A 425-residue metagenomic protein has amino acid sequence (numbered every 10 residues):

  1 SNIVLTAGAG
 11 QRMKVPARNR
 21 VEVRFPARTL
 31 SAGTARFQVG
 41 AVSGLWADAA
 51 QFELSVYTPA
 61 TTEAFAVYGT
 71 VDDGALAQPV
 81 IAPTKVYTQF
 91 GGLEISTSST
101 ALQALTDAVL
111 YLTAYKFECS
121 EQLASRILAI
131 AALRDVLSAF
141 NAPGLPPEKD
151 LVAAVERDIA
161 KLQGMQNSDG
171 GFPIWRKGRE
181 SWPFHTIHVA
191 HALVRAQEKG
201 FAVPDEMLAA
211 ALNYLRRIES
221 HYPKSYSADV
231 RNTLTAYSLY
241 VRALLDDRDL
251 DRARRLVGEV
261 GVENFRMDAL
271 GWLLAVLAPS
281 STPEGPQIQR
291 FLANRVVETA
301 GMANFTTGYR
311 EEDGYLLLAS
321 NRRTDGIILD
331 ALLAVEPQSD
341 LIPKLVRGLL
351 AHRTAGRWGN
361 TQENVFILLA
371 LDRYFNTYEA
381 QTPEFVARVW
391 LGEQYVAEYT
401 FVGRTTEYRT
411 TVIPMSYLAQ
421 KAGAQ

Functional and structural regions predicted by a protein language model:
N2-V23, A27-F52, A60, A77-V86 (+2 more regions): Long, domain-scale non-catalytic interaction/scaffolding regions in large secretory-pathway and trafficking proteins
E22-R24, S31-D229, T235-R254, W272-A275 (+2 more regions): Extended, solvent-exposed functional surface patches
